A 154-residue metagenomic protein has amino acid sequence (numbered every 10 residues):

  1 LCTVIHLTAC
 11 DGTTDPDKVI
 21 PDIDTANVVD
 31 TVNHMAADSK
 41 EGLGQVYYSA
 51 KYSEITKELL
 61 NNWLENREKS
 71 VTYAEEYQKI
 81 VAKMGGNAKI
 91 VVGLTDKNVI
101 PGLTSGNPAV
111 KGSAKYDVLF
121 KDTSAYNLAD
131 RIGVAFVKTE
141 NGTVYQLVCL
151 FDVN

Functional and structural regions predicted by a protein language model:
I5-A9: C-terminal motif of bacterial Sec signal peptides marking the signal peptidase cleavage site
D15-K89, D130: Short, well-ordered surface patches within globular domains
Q78-N154: A well-ordered secondary-structure block
